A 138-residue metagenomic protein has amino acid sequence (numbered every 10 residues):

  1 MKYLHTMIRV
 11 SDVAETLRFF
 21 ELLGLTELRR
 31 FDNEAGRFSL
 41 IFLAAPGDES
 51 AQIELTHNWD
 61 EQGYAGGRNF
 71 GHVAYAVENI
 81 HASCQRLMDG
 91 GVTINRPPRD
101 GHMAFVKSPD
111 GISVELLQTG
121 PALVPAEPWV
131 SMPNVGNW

Functional and structural regions predicted by a protein language model:
Y3-H5, R68-H72: Eukaryotic phosphotyrosine signaling hubs
M7-S50: Core segments of cupin and vicinal oxygen chelate
R30-D32, I41, Y75, H81-W138: Vicinal oxygen chelate
P46-S50, D60-Q62, I80-A82: Short, charged/polar surface micro-motifs in flexible loops or helix N-caps
S50-Q52, S113: Short, mixed charged/polar active-site loops that provide acid/base catalysis or chelate metal/phosphate cofactors
G63-G67: Short, low-complexity disordered segments enriched in Ser/Pro/Gly and basic
